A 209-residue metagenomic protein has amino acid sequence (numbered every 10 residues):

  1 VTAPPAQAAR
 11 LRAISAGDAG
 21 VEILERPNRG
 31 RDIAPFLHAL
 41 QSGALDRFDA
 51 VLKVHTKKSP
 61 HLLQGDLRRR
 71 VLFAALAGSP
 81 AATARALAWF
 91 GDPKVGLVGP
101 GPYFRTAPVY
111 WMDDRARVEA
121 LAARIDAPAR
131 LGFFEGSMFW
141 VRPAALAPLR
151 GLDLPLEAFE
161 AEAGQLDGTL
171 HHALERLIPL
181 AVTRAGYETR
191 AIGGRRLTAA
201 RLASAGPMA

Functional and structural regions predicted by a protein language model:
V1-A209: ER/Golgi luminal nucleotide-sugar-dependent glycosyltransferases, focusing on the catalytic module
